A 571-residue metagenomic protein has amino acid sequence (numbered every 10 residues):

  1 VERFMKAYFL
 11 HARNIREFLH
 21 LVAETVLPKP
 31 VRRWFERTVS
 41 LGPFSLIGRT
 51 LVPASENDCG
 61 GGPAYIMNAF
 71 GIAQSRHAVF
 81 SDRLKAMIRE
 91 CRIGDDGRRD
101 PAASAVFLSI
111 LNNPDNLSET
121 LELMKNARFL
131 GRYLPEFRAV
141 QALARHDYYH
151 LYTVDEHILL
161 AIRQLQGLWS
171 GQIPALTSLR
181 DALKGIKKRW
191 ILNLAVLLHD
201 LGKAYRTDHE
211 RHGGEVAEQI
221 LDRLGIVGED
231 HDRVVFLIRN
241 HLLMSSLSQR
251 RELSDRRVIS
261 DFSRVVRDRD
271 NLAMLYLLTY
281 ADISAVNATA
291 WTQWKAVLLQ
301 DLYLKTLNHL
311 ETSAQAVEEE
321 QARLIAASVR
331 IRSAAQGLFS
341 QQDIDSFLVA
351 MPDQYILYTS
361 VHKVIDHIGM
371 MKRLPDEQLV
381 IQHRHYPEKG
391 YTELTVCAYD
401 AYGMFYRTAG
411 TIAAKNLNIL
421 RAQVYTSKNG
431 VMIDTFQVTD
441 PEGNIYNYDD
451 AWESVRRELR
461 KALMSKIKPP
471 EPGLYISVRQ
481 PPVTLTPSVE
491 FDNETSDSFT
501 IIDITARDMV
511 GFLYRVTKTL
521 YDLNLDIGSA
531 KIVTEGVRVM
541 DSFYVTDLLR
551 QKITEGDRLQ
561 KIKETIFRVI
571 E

Functional and structural regions predicted by a protein language model:
V1-H150: Non-catalytic interface/linker regions that flank or bridge core catalytic/transmembrane domains
V1-R13, E17, T153, R180-S313: Divalent metal-dependent catalytic cores for phosphoryl transfer on phosphate-bearing substrates
E2-V52, E119, A127, R257 (+1 more regions): Regulatory modules associated with amino-acid/nitrogen control
R37-A54, N126-H146, Y152-V196, L201 (+4 more regions): Active-site-adjacent "gating/activation" loops or surface patches in catalytic cores
T50-E56, I66-N68, I88-R89, P101-F107 (+7 more regions): Glycine- and acidic
H77-A78, R132-L134, S170, Y205-R206 (+4 more regions): Short helix/loop capping segments that flank catalytic or ligand/cofactor-binding pockets
G94-A105, L111, Q166-Q172, A182-G185 (+5 more regions): Conserved catalytic alpha/beta cores of large enzymes that bind or transform nucleotide phosphates and polynucleotides
A105-L108, E119, Q141, H150-T153 (+20 more regions): A glycine- and charged-residue-rich anion-binding loop/surface
